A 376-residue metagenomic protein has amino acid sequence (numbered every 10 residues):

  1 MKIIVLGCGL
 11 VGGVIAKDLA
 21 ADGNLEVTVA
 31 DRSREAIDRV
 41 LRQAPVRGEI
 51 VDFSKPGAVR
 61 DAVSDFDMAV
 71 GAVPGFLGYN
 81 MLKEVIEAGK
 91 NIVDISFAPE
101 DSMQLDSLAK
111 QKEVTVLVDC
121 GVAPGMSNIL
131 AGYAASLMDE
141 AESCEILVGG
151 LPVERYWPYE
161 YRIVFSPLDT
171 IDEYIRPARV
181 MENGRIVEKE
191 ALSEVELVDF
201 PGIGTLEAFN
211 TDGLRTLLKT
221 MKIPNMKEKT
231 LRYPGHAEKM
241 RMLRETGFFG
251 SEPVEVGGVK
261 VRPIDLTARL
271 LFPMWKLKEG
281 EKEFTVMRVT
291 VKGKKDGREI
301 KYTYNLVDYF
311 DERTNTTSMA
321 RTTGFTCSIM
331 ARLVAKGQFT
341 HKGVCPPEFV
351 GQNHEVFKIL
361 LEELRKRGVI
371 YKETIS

Functional and structural regions predicted by a protein language model:
I3-G7: Conserved N-terminal Rossmann-fold NAD(P)-binding element of oxidoreductases
G12-G13: N-terminal Rossmann-fold NAD(P) dinucleotide-binding loop
S33-A36, P99: Helix N-cap at the beta1-alpha1 junction of Rossmann-like dinucleotide-binding domains, i.e., the first residues
D52-D65: Conserved Rossmann-fold cofactor-binding substructure of NAD(P)-dependent oxidoreductases
V63, D67-A72, I92-D94: N-terminal Rossmann-like NAD(P) cofactor-binding module of classical short-chain dehydrogenase/reductase
M68-V85, A98-S102: Beta-loop-alpha module in the N-terminal Rossmann-like domain of NAD(P)-dependent dehydrogenases, especially those
I95-V118: Rossmann-fold NAD(P)-binding glycine/threonine-rich loop
L137-S376: C-terminal catalytic/substrate-binding lobe primarily of soluble NAD(P)-dependent oxidoreductases
